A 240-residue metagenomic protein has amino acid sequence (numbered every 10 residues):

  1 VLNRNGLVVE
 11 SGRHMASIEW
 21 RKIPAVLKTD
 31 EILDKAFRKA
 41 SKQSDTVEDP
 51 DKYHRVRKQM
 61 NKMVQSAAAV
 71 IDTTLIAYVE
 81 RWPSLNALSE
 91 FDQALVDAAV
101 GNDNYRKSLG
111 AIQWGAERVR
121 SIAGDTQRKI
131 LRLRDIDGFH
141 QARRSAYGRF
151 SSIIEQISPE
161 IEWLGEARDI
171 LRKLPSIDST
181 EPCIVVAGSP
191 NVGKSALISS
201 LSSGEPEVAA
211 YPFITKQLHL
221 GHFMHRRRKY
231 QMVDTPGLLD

Functional and structural regions predicted by a protein language model:
L2, L7-G115: N-terminal accessory targeting/assembly segments
L109, Q113-W163: Charged, amphipathic alpha-helical linker segments immediately N-terminal to NTP-binding catalytic cores
I157, T180-E181, H225-K229: Short loop/turn elements that form and flank the Walker-type P-loop nucleotide-binding site in RecA-like NTPase cores
E166-I177: Pre-Walker A adenine-sensing motif
P175-D178, H222-M224: Replace "in large, NTP-powered and nucleic-acid-processing enzymes" with "in large, NTP-powered factors and other
P182-S203, K216: Glycine-rich phosphate-binding P-loop
L201-Q231, L239-D240: Switch I (effector-binding) loop of TRAFAC-class P-loop GTPase G-domains
D234: Conserved active-site aspartate in kinases
